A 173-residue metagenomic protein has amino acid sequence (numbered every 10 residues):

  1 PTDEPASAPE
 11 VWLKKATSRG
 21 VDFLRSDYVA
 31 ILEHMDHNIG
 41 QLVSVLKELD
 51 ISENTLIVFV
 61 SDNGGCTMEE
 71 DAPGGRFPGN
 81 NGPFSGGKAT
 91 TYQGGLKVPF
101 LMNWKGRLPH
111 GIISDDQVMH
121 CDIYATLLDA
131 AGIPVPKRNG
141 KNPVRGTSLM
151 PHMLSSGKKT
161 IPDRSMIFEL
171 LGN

Functional and structural regions predicted by a protein language model:
D3, A8-E10, L24, P162: Catalytic domains that recognize anionic headgroups
D3-A8, S44-R107, M119: Histidine-centered active-site microenvironments of extracellular/periplasmic hydrolases and transferases
S7-P9, T17, G132: Intrinsic disorder/low-complexity segments
W12-T55, A72: A long, amphipathic alpha-helix that forms part of the scaffold/cap immediately adjacent to metal-dependent active
D22, V29, E33-D36, P78 (+3 more regions): Conserved structured core elements
D27-H34, K88-V98, N173: Hydrophobic transmembrane alpha-helix bundles
N38, L42-V45, W104, T126 (+1 more regions): Generic, well-ordered alpha-helical scaffold segments in large soluble proteins
G65-T91, L108-I112, D116, C121-N173: C-terminal cap/loop subdomain of S1 sulfatases and analogous C-terminal strand-loop tails that border
